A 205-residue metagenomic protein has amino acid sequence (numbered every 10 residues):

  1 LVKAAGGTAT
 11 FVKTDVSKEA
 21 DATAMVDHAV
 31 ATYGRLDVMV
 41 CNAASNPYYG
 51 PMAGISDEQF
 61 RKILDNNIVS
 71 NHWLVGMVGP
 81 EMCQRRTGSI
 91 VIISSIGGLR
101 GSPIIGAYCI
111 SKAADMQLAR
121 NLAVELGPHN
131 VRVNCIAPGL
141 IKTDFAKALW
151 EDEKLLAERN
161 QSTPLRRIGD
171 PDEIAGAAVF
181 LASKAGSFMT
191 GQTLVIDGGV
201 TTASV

Functional and structural regions predicted by a protein language model:
L1-Y33, P47-Y48, E58-Q59: Short-chain dehydrogenase/reductase
N46-Y49, R100, V179, T190-V205: Short C-terminal tail/terminal secondary-structure segment of NAD(P)H-dependent dehydrogenase/reductase domains
G50-M52, S56-L64, R159: Substrate-binding pocket helix/loop in short-chain dehydrogenase/reductase
V75, S111, A119: Active-site helix of classical SDR
P80, V124-P128, S187: Alpha-helical segment proximal to the catalytic Tyr-Lys
S95: Residue(s) in the substrate-gating loop at a strand-loop-helix junction that position the organic substrate next
T163-I174, A185: A conserved structural motif in NAD(P)-dependent oxidoreductases
